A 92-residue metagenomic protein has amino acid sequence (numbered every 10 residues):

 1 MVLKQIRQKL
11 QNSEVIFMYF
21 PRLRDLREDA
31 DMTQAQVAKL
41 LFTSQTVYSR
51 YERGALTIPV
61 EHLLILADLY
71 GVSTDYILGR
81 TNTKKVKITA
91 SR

Functional and structural regions predicted by a protein language model:
M1-V15, L78-R92: Short, charged recognition helix plus adjacent turn of helix-turn-helix-like nucleic-acid-binding domains
Y19, L23, S73-T74: Hydrophobic side chains within well-formed alpha-helices
P21-L40, I65, A90: Short basic helix-loop element that most often maps to the first helix and adjoining turn of HTH DNA-binding modules
L23, V37-A38, Y48-Y51, I77: Conserved hydrophobic/aromatic packing and binding residues within compact polymer-binding modules
L41-T57: Recognition helix of helix-turn-helix/homeodomain-like DNA-binding domains that insert into the DNA major groove
F42, E61-Y76: DNA major-groove recognition helix of helix-turn-helix/homeodomain DNA-binding modules
E52, Y70, T81: DNA major-groove recognition helix of helix-turn-helix
